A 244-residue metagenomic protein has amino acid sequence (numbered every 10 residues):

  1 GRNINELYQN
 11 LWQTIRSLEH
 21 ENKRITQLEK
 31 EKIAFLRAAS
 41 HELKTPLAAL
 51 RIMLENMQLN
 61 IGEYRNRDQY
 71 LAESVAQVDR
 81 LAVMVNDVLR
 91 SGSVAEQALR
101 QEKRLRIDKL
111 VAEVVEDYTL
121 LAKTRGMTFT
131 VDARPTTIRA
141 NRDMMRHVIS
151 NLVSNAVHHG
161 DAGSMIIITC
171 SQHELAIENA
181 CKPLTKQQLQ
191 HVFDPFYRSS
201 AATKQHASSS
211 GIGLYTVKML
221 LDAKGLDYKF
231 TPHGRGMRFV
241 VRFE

Functional and structural regions predicted by a protein language model:
Q58-R65: Short acidic helix/loop segment immediately C-terminal to the autophosphorylated histidine in two-component histidine
E73-L81: Short alpha-helical segment of the dimerization/phosphotransfer core of two-component systems
A95-Q101, A133, T137-A140: Conserved micro-motifs of the catalytic ATP-binding
A156-V157: Short helix-loop "hinge" at the ATP-lid/N-box region of the Bergerat-fold HATPase_c
L184-Y197: Short conserved segment of the HATPase_c
G225-H233: Glycine-rich ATP-binding loops of the HATPase_c
